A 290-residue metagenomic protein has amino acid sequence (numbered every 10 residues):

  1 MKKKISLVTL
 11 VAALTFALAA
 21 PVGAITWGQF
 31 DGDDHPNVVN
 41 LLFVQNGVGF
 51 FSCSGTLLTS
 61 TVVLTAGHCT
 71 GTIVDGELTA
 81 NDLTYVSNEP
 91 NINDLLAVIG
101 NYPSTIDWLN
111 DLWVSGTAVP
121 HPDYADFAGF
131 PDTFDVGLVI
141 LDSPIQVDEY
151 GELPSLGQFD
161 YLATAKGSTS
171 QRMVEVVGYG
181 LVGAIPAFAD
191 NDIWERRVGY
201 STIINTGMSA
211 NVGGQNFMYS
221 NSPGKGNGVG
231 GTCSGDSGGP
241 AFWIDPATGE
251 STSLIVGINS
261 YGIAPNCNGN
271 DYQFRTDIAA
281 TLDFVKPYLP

Functional and structural regions predicted by a protein language model:
M1-V8: Bacterial N-terminal signal peptides that target proteins for export
T9-A17: Bacterial N-terminal signal peptides
L18-A24: Sec/Tat signal peptide C-region and signal peptidase I cleavage site
I25, Q29-F43, S52-N101, T105 (+2 more regions): C-terminal subregion of chymotrypsin/trypsin-like serine protease catalytic domains
I25-D33, G47, T79-L162, S209: Conserved catalytic-core segment of clan PA serine endopeptidases
G55, V114-G116, G178, V256-G257: Glycine-centered structural positions embedded in regular secondary structure
T70, P120-Y124, Y219-G226, N259-A264: Short, solvent-exposed aromatic-acidic interface loops
D132-V229, I278-A279: Chymotrypsin/trypsin-fold serine protease catalytic domain
